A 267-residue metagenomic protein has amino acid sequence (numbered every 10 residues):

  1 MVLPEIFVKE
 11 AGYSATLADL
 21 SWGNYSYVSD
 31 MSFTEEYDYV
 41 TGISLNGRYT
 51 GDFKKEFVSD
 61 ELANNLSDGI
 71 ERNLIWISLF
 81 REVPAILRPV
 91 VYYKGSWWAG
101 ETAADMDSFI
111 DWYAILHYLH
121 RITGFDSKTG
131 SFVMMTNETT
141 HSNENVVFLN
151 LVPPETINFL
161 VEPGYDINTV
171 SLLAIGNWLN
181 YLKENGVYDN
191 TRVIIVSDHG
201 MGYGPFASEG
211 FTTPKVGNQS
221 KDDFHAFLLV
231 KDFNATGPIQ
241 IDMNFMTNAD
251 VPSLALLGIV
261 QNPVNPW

Functional and structural regions predicted by a protein language model:
M1-W267: Catalytic domains that recognize anionic headgroups
